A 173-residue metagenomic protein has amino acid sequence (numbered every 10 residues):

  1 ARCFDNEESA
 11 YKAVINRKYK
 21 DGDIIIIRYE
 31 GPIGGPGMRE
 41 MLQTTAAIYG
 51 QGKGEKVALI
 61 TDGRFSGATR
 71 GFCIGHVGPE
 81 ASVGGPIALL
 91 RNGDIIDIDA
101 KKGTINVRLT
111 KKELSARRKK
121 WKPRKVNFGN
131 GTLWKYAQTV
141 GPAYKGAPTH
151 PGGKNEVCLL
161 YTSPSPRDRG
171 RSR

Functional and structural regions predicted by a protein language model:
A1-L160: Feature captures the catalytic cores and cofactor-binding loops of soluble hydro-lyases/lyases that act on carboxylate
Y161-P166, G170: Conserved small/polar residues in nucleotide/adenosyl-binding loops
R173: Conserved AMP-binding A3 loop
